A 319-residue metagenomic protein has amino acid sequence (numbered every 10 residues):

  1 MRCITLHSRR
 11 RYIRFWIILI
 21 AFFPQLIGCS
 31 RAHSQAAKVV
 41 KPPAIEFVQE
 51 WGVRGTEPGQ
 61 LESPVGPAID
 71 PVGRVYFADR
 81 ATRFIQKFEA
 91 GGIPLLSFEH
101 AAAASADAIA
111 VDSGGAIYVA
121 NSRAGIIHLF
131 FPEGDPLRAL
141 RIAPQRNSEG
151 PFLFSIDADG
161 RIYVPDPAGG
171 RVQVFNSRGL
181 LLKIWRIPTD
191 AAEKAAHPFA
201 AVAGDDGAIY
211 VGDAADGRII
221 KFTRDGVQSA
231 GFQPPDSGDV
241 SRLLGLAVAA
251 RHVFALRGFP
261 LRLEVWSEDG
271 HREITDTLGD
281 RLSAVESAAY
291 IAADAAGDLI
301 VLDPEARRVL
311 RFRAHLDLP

Functional and structural regions predicted by a protein language model:
M1-Y12: N-terminal secretory signal peptides that target proteins for export/translocation
R10-R11, W16, L129: Intrinsically disordered, low-complexity repeat tracts enriched in Pro/Ser/Thr
W16-Q25: Bacterial N-terminal signal peptides
C29-P319: Eukaryotic scaffold repeat domains enriched in small/polar residues
